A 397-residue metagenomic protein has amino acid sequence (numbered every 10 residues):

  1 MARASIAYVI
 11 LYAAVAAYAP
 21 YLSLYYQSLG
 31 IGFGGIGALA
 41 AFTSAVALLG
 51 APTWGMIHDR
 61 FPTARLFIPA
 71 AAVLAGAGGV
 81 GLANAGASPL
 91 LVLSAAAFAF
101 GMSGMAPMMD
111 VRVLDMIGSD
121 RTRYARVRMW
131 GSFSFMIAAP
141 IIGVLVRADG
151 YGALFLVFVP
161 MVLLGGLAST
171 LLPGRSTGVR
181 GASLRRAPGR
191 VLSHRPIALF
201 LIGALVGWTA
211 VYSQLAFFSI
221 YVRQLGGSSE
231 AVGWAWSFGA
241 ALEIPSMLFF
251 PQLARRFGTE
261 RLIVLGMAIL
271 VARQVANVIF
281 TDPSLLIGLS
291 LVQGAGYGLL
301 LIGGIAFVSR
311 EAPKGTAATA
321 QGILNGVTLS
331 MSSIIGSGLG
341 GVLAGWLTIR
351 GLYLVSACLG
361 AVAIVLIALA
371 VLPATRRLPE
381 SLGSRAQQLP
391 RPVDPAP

Functional and structural regions predicted by a protein language model:
M1-S44, P196-A235: Helix-loop boundary and gating motifs at the non-cytosolic
V9, G78-G79, S88-A106, R112 (+2 more regions): Hydrophobic core of transmembrane alpha-helices in multi-pass small-molecule transporters, especially MFS/SLC-type
L49-G86: Conserved MFS/SLC helix-loop-helix module at the cytosolic interface between two early adjacent transmembrane helices
L49-T63, V146-R147, P245-T259, A344-G345: Helix-to-loop junctions at the C-terminal end of transmembrane segments in multipass secondary transporters
L66-V80, V159, R261-A276, A357: Structural signature of the two symmetry-related core transmembrane helices
A95-W130, F307: Cytoplasmic helix-loop-helix junction between adjacent transmembrane helices in 12-TM secondary transporters
A153-T170, G351-A370: Symmetry-related core transmembrane helices of the 12-TM Major Facilitator Superfamily/SLC fold
L172-V206, Q224, R385-D394: Juxtamembrane intracellular "pre-TM" segments in multi-pass secondary transporters
